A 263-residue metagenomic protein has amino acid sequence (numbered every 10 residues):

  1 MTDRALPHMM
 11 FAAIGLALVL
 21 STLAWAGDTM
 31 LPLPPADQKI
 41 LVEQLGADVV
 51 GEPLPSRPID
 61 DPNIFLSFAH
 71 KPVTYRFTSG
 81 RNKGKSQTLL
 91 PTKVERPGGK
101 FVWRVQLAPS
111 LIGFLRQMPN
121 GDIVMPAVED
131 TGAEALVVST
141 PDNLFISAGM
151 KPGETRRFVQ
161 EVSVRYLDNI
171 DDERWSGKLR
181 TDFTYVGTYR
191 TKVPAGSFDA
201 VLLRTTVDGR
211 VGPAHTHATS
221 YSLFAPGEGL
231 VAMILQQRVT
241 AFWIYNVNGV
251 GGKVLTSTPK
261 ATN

Functional and structural regions predicted by a protein language model:
T2-A13: Bacterial N-terminal signal peptides that target proteins for export
P7-H8, L20, R204: A detector of low-complexity, intrinsically disordered, Ser/Thr/Gly/Pro/Ala-rich segments
F11-S21: Bacterial N-terminal signal peptides
G15, D142, A218: Generic anion/oxyanion-binding catalytic loop in active/binding sites
G27-N120, A127-E129, R165-N263: Acidic, serine/threonine-rich low-complexity disordered tracts
Q106-T155, E161: An acidic-aromatic
